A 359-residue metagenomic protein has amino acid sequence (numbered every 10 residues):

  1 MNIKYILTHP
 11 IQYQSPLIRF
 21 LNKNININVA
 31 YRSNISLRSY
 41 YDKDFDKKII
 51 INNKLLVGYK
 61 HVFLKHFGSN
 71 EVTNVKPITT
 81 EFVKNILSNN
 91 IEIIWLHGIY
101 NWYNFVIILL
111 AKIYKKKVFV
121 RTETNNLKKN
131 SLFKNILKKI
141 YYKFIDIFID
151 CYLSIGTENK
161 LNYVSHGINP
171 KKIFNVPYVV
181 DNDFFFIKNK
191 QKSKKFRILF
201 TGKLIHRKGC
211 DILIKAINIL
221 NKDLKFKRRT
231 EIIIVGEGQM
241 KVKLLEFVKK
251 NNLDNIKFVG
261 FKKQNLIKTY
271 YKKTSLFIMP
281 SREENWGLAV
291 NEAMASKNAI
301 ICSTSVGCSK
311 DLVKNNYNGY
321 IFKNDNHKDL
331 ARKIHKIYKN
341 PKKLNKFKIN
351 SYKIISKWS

Functional and structural regions predicted by a protein language model:
I99-W102, K116-I136, F148-C151: A short, histidine- and acid-enriched strand-loop-helix "catalytic/donor-clamping" loop that lines the nucleotide-sugar
K134, Y142-I187: Donor nucleotide-sugar binding/catalytic pocket of nucleotide-sugar-dependent glycosyltransferases
Q191-K208, I212-I217, I233: Conserved donor-binding/catalytic core segment of Leloir-type glycosyltransferases
V242-K262: Nucleotide-activated donor-binding/catalytic signature segment of Leloir-type glycosyltransferases, i.e., the conserved
F261-K262, T269-T274: Short alpha-helical donor nucleotide-sugar binding micro-motif in glycosyltransferases
R282: Aromatic "clamp/platform" in nucleotide-sugar-dependent glycosyltransferases that forms part of the donor/acceptor
A299-S303: Short hydrophobic beta-strand element within catalytic cores of glycosyltransferases and related nucleotide-activated
D329, K336, K343-K357: A short, well-ordered alpha-helix in the C-terminal region of glycosyltransferases
